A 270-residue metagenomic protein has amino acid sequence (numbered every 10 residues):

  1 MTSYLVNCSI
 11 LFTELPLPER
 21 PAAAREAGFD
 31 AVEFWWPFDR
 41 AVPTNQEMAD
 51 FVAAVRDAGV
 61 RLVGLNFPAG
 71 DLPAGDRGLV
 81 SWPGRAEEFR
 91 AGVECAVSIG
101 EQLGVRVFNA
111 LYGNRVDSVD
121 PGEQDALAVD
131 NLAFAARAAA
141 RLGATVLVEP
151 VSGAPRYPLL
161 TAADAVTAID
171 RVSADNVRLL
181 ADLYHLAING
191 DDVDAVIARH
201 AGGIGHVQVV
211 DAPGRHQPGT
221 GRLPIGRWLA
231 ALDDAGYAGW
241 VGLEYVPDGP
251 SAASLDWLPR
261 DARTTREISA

Functional and structural regions predicted by a protein language model:
M1-C8, G64-V80, Y112-V116: N-terminal small/glycine-rich loop or linker at the start of catalytic domains across soluble metabolic enzymes
M1-L5, S9-I10, E14-G28, S98 (+3 more regions): Histidine-acidic metal/acid-base catalytic patches
I10-F12, W36-F38, P68-D71, Y112-V116 (+4 more regions): Active-site-proximal loop/turn and secondary-structure-junction residues that shape catalytic pockets, frequently
D30-A31, R61, R106, T145 (+1 more regions): Residue-level detector of anion-binding/catalytic polar loops
E33, G64-N66, N109, L147 (+2 more regions): Conserved beta-strand positions in the central sheet of alpha/beta enzyme cores
E33-R56, Y112-V116, D120: Glycine-rich, proline-tolerant flexible connector loops at the mouths of alpha/beta enzymes
V55-F67: Glycine-rich, aromatic-flanked loop segments that form ligand/cofactor-binding clefts across common enzyme folds
D57, D76-R178, I268: Active-site acidic/histidine proton-transfer and metal-coordination neighborhood in alpha/beta enzyme cores
